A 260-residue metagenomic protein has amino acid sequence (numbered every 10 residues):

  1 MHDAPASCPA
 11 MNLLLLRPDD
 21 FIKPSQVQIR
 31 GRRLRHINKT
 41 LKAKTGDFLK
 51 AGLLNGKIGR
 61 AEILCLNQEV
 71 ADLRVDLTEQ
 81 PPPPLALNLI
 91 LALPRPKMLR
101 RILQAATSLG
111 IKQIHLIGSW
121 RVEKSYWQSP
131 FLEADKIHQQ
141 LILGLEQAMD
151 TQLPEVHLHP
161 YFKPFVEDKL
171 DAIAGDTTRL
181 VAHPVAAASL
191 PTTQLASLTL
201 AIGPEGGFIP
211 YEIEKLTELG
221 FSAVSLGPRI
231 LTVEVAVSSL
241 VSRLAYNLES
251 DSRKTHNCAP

Functional and structural regions predicted by a protein language model:
M1-E79: N-terminal positively charged helical leader segments and presequences
D19, T78, G118-R121, P228: Short, ordered loop/turn segments at secondary-structure junctions
I37, L99-I102, E212: Hydrophobic side chains in well-ordered alpha-helices
L53, G118-S119, H183-A186, P204 (+1 more regions): Short secondary-structure boundary segments
Q80-T178: RNA substrate-binding interface of SAM-dependent RNA methyltransferases
L170-I213, F221-V224: Active-site/ligand-binding-proximal alpha/beta "capping" segment
P210-P260: Structured adenosyl-cofactor binding patch, chiefly the S-adenosyl-L-methionine
